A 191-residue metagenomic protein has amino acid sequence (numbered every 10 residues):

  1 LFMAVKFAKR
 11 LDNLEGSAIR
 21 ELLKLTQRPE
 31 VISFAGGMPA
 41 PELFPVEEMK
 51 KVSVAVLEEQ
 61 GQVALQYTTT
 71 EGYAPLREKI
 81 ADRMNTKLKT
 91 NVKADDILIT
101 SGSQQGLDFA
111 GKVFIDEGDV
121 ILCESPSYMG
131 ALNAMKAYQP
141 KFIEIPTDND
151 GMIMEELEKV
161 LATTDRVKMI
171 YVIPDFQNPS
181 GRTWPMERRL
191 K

Functional and structural regions predicted by a protein language model:
F2-T68, D82: N-terminal "arm"/small-domain region of PLP-dependent enzymes with the aminotransferase-like
E58, V63-K191: Conserved core of the PLP fold type I
